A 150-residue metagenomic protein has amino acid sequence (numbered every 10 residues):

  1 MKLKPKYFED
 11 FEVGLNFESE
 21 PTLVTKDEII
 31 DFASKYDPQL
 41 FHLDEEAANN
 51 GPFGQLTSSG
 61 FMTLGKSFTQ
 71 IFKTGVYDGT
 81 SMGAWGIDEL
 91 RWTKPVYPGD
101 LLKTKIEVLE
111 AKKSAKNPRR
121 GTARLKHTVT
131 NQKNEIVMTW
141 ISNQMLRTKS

Functional and structural regions predicted by a protein language model:
M1-G86, K149: Hot-dog-fold acyl-thioester-processing enzymes
K2-V13, W92-S150: HotDog/MaoC-like acyl-thioester-processing domains
